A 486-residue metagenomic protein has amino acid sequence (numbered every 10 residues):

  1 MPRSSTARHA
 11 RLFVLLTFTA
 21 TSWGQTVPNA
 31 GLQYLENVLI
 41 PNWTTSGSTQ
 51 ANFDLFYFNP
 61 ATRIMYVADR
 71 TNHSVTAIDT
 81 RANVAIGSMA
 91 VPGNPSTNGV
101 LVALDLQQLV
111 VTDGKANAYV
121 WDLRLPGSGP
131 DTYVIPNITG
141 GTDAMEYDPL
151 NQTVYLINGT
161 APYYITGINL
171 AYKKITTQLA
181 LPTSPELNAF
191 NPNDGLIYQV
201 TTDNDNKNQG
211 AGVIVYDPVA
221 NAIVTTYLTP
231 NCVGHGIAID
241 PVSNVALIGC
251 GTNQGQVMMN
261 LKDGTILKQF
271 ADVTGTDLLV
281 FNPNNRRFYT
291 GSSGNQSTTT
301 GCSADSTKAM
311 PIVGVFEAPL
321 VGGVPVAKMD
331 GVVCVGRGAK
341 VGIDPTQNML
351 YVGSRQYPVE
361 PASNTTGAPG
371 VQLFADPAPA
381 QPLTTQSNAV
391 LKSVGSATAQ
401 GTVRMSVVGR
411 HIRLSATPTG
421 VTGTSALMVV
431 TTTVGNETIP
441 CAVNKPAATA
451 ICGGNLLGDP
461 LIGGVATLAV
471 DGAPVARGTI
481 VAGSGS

Functional and structural regions predicted by a protein language model:
M1-F13: Bacterial N-terminal signal peptides that target proteins for export
F13, T45, T177, T226 (+5 more regions): Residues embedded in well-ordered secondary-structure elements
T19-A20: N-terminal signal peptide c-region/cleavage motif recognized by signal peptidases
G24-T385: Predominantly soluble domains enriched in secretory-pathway, periplasmic, or organellar proteins
Q381-L427, T431-S486: N-terminal targeting/export leaders
